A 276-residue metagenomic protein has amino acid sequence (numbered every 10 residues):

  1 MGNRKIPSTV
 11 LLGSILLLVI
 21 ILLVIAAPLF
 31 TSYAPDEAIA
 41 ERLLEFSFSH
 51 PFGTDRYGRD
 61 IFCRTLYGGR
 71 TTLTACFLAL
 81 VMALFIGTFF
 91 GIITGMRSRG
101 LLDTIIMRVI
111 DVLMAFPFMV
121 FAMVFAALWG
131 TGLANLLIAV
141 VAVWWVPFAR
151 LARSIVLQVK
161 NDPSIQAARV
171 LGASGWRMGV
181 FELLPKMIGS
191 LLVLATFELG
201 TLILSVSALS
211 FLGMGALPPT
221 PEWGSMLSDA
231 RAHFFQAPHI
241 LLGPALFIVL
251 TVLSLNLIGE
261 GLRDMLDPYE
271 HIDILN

Functional and structural regions predicted by a protein language model:
M1-R4, P35-L80, M226-A245: Periplasmic/extracellular loop-to-transmembrane helix junction in inner-membrane transport proteins
M1-S32, V109, M187: N-terminal signal-anchor/first transmembrane alpha helix
A27-F30, A75-I110, M123: Transmembrane-helix boundary motif in ABC transporter permease subunits
P51, D55, I61, M96-R150 (+2 more regions): Generic hydrophobic transmembrane alpha-helix motif, especially the helices
R59-T74, L78, R99-M107, K160-N161 (+1 more regions): Amphipathic cytosolic juxtamembrane alpha-helices at the membrane-cytosol interface of multi-pass membrane transporters
L80-V81, T131-F181, S190-L202: Membrane-cytosol interface at the C-terminal ends of specific transmembrane alpha-helices in multi-pass membrane
A126-L128, V156, S205-F247, D273-L275: Glycine-rich helix-loop "coupling/hinge" segments at transmembrane-helix boundaries in multipass transporters
W129, A142-V143, G189, V193-F197 (+1 more regions): C-terminal transmembrane helix and the adjacent membrane-cytosol boundary/short C-terminal tail of inner/organellar
